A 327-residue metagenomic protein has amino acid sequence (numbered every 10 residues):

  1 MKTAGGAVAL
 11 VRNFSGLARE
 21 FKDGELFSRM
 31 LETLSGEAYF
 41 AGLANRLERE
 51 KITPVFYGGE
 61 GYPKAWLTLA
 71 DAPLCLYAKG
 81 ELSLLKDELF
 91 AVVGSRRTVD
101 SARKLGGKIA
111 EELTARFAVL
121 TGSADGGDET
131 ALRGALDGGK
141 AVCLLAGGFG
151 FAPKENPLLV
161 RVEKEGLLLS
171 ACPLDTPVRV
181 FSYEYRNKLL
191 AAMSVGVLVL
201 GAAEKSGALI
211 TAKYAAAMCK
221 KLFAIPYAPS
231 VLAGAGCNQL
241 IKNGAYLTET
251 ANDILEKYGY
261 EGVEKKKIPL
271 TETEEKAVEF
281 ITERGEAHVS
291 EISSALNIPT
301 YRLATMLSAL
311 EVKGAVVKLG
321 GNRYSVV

Functional and structural regions predicted by a protein language model:
M1-G61, A224, A315-V327: Short, small/acidic-rich helices and loops at N termini and domain boundaries of DNA replication/processing enzymes
F56-V327: Glycine-biased, small-residue-rich flexible motifs in mid-sequence functional cores and linkers
